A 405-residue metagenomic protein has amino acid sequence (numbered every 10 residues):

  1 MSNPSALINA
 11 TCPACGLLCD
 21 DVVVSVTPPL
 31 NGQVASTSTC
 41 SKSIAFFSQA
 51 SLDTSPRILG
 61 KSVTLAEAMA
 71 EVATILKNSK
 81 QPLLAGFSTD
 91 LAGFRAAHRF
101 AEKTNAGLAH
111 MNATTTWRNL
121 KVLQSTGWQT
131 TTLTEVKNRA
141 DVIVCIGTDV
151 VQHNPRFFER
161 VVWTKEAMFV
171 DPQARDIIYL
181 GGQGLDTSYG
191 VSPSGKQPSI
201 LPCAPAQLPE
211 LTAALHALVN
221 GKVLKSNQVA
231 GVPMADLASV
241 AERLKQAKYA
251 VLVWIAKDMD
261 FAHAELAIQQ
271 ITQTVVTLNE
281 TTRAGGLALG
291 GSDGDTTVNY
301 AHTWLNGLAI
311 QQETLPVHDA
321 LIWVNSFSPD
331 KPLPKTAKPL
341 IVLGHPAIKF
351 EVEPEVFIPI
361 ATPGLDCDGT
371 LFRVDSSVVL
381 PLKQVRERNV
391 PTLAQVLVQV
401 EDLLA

Functional and structural regions predicted by a protein language model:
M1-A217, A256-K257, D402: N-terminal export/assembly segments and adjacent metallocofactor-ligating motifs of anaerobic energy-metabolism
F100-G107, Q273-T282: Short helix-loop-beta junction
A106-T126, R283-N306: Short connector loops at secondary-structure junctions
L120-E280, N306-A405: Non-catalytic alpha/beta scaffold blocks inside enzyme catalytic domains
